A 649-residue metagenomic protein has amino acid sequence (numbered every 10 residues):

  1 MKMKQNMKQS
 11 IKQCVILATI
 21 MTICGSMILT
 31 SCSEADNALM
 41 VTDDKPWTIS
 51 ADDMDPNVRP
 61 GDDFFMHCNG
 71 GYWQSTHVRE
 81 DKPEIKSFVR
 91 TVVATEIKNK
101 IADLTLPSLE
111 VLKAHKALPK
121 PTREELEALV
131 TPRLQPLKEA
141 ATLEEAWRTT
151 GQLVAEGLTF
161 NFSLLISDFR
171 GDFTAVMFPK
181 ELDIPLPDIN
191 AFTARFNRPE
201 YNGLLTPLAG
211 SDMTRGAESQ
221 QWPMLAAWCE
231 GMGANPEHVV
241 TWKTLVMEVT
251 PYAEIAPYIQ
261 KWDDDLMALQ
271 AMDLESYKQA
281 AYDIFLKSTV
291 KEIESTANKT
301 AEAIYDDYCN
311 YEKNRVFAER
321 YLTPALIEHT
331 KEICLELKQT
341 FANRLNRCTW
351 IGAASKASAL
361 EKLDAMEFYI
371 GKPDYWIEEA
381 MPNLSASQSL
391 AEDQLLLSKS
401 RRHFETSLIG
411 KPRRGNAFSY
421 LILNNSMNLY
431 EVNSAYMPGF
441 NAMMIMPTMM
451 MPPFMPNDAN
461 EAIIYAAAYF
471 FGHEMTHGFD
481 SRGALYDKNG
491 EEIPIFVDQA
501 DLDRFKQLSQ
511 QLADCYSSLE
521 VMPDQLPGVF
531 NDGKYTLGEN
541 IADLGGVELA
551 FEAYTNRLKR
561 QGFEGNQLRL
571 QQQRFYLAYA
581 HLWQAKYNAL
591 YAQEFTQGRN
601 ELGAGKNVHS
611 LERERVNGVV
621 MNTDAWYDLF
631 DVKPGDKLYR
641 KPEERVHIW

Functional and structural regions predicted by a protein language model:
M3-T19: Bacterial N-terminal signal peptides that target proteins for export
L17-M27: Bacterial N-terminal signal peptides
G25-T42: Bacterial Sec-dependent N-terminal signal peptides
L39-D44, R59, K287-E378, I648-W649: N-terminal low-structure segments adjacent to metalloprotease catalytic domains across cellular compartments
V41-G71: N-terminal module-boundary/linker segments of secreted carbohydrate-active enzymes
R59-D62, H67-R123: Active-site-surrounding "flap" and adjacent substrate/cofactor-binding loops of secreted or lumenal enzymes, prototyped
K98-L337: Noncatalytic, helix-rich "gating/capping" subdomain that lines the substrate-entry/channel surface of large enzyme
E332-A468, H477-W649: Zinc-dependent metallohydrolase catalytic domains
